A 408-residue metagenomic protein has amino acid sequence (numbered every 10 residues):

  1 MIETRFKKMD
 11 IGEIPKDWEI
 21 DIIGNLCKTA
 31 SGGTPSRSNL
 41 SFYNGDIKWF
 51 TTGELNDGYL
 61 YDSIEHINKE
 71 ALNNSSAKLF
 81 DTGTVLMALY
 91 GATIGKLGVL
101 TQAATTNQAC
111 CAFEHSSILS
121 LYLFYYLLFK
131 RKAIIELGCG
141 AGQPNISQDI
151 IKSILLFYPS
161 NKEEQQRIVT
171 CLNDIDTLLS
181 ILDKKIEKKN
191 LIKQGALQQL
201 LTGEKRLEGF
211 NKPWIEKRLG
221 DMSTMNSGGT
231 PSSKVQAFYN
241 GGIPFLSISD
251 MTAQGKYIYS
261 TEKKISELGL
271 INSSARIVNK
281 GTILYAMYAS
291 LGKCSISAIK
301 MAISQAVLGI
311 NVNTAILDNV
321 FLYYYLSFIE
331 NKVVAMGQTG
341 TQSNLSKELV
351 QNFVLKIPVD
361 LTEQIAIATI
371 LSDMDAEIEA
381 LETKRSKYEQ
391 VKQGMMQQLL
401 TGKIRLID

Functional and structural regions predicted by a protein language model:
E3-G33, S153, E208-G229, F245 (+2 more regions): Non-catalytic DNA-recognition/assembly elements of restriction-modification systems
E3-K7, L89-Y90, A104-C111, L127 (+6 more regions): A short glycine-rich beta-alpha junction/loop motif
K8, S36-R37, N74, D174 (+3 more regions): Short, solvent-exposed loop/turn positions at domain surfaces that link secondary-structure elements or cap domain
E19-D21, K152-G195, K212-G220, V354-Q390: Amphipathic alpha-helical segments
G24-C27, S31, S36-A71, V99 (+2 more regions): DNA target-recognition patches
T51-G53, L60-L128, S247-S249, I258-S327: A short beta-sheet element
Q398-D408: Acidic, low-complexity, intrinsically disordered peripheral segments
